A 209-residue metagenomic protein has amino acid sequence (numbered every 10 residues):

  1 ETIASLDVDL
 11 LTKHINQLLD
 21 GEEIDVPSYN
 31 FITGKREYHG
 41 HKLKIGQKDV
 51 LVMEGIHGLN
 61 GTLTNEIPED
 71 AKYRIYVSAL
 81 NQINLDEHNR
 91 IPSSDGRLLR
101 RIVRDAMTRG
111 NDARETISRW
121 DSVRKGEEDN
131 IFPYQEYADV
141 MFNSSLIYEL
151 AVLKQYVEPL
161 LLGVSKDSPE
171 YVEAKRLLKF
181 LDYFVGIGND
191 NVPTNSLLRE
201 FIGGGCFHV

Functional and structural regions predicted by a protein language model:
E1-G34, V50: Conserved nucleotide-sensing/catalytic segment adjacent to the nucleotide-binding pocket in NTP-handling enzymes
V8, G40-I45: Glycine-rich phosphate/ribose-binding loops and adjacent secondary-structure elements that form binding surfaces
F31-H39, S122-K125: Short gly/ser/thr-rich secondary-structure transition/capping motifs
T33, L43-K44, P133: Extended, charge-rich C-terminal regions with high alpha-helical propensity
I45-Q47, E69-D70: Short loop/turn elements that form and flank the Walker-type P-loop nucleotide-binding site in RecA-like NTPase cores
V50-E54, I75-Y76: Structural recognition of the conserved hydrophobic beta-strand(s) that form the central parallel beta-sheet of P-loop
I56-L59: Short beta->alpha connector loops
G61-V209: Conserved NTP phosphate-binding and transfer environment spanning the P-loop NTPase/kinase superfamily
